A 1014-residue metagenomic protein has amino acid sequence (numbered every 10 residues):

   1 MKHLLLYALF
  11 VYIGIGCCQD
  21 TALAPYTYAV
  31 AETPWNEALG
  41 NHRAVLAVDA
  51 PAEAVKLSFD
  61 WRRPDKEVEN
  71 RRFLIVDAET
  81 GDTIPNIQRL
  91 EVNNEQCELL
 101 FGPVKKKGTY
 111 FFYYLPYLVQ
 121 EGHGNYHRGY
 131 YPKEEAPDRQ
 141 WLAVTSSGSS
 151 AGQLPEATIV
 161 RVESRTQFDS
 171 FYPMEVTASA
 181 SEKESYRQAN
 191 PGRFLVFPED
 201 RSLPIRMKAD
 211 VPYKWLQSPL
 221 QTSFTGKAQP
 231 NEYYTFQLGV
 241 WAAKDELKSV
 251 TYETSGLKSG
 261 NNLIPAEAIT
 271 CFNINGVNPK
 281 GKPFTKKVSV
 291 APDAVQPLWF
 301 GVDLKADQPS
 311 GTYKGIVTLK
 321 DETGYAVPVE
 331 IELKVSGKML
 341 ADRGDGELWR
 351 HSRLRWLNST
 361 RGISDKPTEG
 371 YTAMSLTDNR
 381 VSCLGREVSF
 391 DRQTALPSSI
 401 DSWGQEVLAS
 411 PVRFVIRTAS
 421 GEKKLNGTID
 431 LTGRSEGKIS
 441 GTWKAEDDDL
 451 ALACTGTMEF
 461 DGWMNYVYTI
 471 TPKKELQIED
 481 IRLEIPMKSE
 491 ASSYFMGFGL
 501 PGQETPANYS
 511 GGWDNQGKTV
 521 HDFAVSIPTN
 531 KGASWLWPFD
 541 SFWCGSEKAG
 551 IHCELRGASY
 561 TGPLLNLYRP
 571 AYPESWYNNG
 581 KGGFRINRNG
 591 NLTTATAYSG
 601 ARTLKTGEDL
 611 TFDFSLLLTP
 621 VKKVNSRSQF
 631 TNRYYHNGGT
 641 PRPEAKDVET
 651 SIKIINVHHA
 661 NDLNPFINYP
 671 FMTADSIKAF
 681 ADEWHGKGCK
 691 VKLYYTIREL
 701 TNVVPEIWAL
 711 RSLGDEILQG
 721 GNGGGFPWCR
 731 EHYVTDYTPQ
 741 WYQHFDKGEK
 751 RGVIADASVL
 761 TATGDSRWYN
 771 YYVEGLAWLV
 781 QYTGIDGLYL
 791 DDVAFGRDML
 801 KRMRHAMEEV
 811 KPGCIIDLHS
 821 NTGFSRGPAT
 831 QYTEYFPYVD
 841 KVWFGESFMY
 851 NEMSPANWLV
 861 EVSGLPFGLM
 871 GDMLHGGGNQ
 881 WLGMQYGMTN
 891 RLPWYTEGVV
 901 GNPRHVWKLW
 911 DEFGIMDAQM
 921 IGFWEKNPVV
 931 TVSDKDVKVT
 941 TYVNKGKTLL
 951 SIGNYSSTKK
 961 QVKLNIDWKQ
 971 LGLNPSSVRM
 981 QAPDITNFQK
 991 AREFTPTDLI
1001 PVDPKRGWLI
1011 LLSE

Functional and structural regions predicted by a protein language model:
D20-R161, R165-W215, P219-Q308, L567 (+2 more regions): Alpha-mannosidase-like glycoside hydrolase catalytic domains involved in N-glycan trimming, generalizing to other
A44-V48, M464-P472, K947-N954: Short, well-ordered beta-strand segments enriched in hydrophobic/aromatic residues
V45-E67, Q477-K488, S956-L973: Surface-exposed beta-strand/loop patches in extracellular or lumenal glycoproteins
R62-A78, R89-A151, K320-D321, Y325-D365 (+6 more regions): Carbohydrate-recognition beta-sandwich/jelly-roll modules in extracellular/periplasmic carbohydrate-active proteins
K105-Y114, T611, A991-E1014: C-terminal beta-strand-rich structural cap/linker in extracellular carbohydrate-active enzymes
L238, G311-E322: A short beta-strand micro-motif common to beta-rich folds, especially ectodomain repeats
G607-E608, R804-M807, P812-A982, W1008: Active-site-proximal substrate-binding groove within the catalytic cores of carbohydrate-active enzymes
L693, I697-T783: Active-site-adjacent "subsite" loops/lids of carbohydrate-active enzymes
